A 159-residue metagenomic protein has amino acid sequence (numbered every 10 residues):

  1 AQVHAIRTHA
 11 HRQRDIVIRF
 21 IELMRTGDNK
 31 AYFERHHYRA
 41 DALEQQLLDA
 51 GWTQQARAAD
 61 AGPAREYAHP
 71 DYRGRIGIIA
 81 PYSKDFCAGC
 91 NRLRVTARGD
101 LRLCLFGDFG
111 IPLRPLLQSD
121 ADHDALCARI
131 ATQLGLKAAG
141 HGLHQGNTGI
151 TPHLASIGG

Functional and structural regions predicted by a protein language model:
A1-G77, P81, P115: Radical SAM enzyme [4Fe-4S]-AdoMet core and its adjacent flexible, acidic and glycine-rich loops/tails across
T26, K84, F109: Surface-exposed, flexible loop/turn segments at secondary-structure boundaries
P70-D100: Active-site oxyanion/phosphate-handling segment shared across diverse enzymes
A88-R92, T96-G159: Flexible mid-to-C-terminal extensions adjoining Fe-S/redox cofactors in radical SAM and related proteins
